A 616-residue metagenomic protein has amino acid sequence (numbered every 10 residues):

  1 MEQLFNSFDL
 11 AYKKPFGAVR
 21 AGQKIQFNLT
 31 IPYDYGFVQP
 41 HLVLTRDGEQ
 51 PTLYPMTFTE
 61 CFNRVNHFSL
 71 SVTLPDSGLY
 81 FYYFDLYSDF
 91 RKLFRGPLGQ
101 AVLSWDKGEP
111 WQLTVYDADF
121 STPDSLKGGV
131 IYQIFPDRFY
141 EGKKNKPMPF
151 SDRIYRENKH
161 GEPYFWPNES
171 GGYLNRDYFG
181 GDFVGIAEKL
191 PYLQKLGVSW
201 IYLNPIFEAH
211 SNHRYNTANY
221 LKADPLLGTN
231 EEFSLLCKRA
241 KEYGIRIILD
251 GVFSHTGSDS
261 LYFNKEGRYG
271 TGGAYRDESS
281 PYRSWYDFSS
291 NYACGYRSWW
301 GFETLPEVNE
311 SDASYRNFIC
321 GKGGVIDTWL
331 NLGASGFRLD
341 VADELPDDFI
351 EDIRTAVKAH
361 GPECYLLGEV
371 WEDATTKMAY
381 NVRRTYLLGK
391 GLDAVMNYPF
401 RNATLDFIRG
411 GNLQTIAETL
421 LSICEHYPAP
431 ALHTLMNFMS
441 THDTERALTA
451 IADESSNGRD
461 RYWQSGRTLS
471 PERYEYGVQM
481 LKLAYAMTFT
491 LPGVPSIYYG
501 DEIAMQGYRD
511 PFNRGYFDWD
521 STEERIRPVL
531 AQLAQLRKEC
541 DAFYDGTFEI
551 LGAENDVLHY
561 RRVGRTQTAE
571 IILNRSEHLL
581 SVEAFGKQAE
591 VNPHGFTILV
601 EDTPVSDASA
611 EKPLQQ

Functional and structural regions predicted by a protein language model:
M1-Y132, S199: Glycan-association/targeting regions that enable binding to alpha-glucans and other polysaccharides
F16, N28, I550-A584: Carbohydrate-binding surface patches
L29, I134, L193, L203 (+10 more regions): Conserved, mostly hydrophobic/aromatic
I31-Y33, A589-Q616: C-terminal beta-strand-rich structural cap/linker in extracellular carbohydrate-active enzymes
F135-W200, I206-L332, I353-H360, T376: Substrate-binding/active-site clefts of carbohydrate-active enzymes
D137, Y380-N381, M436-L469, Y485-T522: Aromatic/acidic polysaccharide-binding cleft in carbohydrate-active enzymes
C237-R246, S254-H255, S260-T271, V325 (+3 more regions): Active-site-proximal helices and loops of the catalytic beta/alpha 8
I423-Y427, Y485-M487, M505, N555-R565: Short, surface-exposed beta-strand/loop micro-motifs that present aromatic residues
